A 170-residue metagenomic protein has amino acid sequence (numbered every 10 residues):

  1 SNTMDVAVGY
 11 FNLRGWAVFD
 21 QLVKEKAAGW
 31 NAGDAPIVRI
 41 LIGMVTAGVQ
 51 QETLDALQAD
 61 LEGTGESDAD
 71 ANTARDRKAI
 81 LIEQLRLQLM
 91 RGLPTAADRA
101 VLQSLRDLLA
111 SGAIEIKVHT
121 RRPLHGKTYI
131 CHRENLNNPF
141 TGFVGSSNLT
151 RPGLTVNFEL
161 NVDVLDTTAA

Functional and structural regions predicted by a protein language model:
S1-A170: PLD/PLD-like phosphodiesterase catalytic module centered on the HKD motif
